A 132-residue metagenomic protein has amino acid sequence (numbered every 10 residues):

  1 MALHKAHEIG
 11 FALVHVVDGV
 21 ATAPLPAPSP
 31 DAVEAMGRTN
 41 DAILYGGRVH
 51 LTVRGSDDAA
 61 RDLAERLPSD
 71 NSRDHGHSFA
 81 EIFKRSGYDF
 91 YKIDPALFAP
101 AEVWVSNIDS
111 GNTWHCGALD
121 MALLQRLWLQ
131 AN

Functional and structural regions predicted by a protein language model:
M1-N132: Anaerobic metallocofactor- and corrinoid-dependent redox/one-carbon enzyme cores, especially those from methanogenesis
